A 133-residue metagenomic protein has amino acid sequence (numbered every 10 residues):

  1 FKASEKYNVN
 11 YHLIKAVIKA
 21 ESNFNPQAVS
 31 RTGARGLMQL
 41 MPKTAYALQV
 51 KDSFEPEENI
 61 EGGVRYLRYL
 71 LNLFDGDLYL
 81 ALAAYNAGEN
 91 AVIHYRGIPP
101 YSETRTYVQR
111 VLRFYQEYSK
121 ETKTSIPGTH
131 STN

Functional and structural regions predicted by a protein language model:
F1-N133: Catalytic glycan-binding domains that act on GlcNAc-containing polysaccharides
